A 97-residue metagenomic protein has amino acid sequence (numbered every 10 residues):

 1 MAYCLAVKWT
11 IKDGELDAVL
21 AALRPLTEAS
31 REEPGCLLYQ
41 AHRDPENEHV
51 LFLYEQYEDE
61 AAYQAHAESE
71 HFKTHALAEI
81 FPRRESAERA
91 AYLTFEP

Functional and structural regions predicted by a protein language model:
M1-A2, P97: Absolute protein N-terminus
Y3-E32, L37: N-terminal first-folded block
Y3-T10, Q40-A67: Short, well-ordered beta-strand segments in beta-rich or mixed alpha/beta enzyme and ligand-binding folds
G14, A18, E48, H75: Residues that form or flank phosphate/diphosphate-binding pockets in enzymes that use nucleotide phosphates
E15-D17, A61, P97: Residue-level signal for secondary-structure boundary sites
R31-L37, Q56-A90: An amphipathic, aromatic/His-enriched active-site/gating alpha helix that lines ligand/cofactor pockets
A90-P97: Acidic/histidine-enriched, glycine/proline-rich intrinsically disordered or flexible terminal extensions
